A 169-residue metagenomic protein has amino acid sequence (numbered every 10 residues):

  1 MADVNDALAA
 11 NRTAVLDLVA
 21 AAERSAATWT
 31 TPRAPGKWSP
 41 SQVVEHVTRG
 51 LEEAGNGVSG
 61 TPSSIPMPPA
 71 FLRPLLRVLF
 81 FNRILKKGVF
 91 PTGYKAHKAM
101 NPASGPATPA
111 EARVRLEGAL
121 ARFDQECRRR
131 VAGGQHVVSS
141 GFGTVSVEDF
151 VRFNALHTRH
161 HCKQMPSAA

Functional and structural regions predicted by a protein language model:
M1, R33, K37, G105-R113 (+1 more regions): Active-site oxyanion-binding pockets that recognize sulfate/phosphate
M1-W38: An N-terminal domain-cap segment
D3, N11, P68-A70, T108 (+1 more regions): Serine/threonine-rich low-complexity intrinsically disordered regions
V4, L8, R12, P40 (+2 more regions): Hydrophobic packing residues in well-ordered alpha-helices of helical domains and bundles
N11, A20, V78-G134: Acidic/histidine-rich alpha-helical segments that form the ligand environment of transition-metal centers
N11-A14, A21, G50, A54 (+2 more regions): Small-side-chain structural scaffolding
W29-L85, D124-A169: Short, contiguous alpha-helical
